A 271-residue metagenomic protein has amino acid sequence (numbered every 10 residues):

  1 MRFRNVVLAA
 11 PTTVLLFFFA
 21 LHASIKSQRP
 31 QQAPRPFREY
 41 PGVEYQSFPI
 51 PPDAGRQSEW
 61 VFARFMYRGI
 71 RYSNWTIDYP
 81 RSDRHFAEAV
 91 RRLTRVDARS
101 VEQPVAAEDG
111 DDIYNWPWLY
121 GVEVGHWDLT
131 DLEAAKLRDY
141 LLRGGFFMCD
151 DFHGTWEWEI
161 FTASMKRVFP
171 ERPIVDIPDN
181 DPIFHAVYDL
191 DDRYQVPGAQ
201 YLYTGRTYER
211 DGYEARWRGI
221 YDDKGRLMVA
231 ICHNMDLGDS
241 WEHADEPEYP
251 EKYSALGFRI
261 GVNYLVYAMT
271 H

Functional and structural regions predicted by a protein language model:
M1-R4: N-terminal secretory signal peptides that target proteins for export/translocation
V7-L8, Q28: Core RNA-modification/binding signature centered on pseudouridine synthases
A9-H22: Bacterial N-terminal signal peptides
L16-F19, P51, G219, Y253: Residues embedded in well-ordered secondary-structure elements
K26-W118, V122-G125, M228, D236-D239 (+1 more regions): Aromatic-Pro/Gly-enriched surface loop or interdomain linker that acts as a lid/target-recognition segment
Q32-G42, Q46, I70, E157-G238 (+3 more regions): An acidic, glycine-rich "communication" segment
T76-T162, R167, V196-G205, C232: Helical hinge/lid and interdomain linker segments adjacent to catalytic or ligand-binding clefts that mediate domain
